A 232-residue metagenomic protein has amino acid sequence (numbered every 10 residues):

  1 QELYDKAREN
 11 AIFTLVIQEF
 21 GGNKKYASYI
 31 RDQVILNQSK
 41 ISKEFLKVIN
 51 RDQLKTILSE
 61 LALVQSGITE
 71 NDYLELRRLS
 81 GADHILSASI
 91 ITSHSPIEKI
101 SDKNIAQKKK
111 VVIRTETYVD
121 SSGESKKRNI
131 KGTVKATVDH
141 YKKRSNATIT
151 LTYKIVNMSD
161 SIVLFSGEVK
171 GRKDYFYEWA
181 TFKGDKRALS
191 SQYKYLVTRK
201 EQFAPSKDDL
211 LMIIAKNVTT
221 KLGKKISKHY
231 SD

Functional and structural regions predicted by a protein language model:
Q1-F13, Y118-D232: C-terminal/domain-edge helix-coil "capping" segments
I17-S101, K108, I113-K126, T148 (+2 more regions): N-terminal segment of the mature soluble domain
I100-N104, A180-F182: Outer-membrane beta-barrel translocator domains and adjoining extracellular loop/strand segments of Gram-negative
